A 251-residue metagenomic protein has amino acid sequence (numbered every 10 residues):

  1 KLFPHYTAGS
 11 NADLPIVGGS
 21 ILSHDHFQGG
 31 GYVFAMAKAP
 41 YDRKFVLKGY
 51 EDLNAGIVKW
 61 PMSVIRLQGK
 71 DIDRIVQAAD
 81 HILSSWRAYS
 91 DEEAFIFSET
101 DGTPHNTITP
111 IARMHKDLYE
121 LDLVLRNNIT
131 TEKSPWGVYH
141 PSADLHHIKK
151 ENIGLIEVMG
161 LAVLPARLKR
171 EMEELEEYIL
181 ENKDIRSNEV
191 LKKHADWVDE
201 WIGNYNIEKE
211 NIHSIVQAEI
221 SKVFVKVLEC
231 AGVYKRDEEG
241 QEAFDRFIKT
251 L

Functional and structural regions predicted by a protein language model:
L2-S20, G29-S90: Catalytic or ion-translocation cores adjacent to nucleophile or general acid/base/metal-coordination motifs in diverse
Y6, S85-I96, V227-E238: Short secondary-structure junctions and interdomain/linker hinges
P15-S23, T100-T107: Beta-rich nucleic-acid/ligand-interaction surfaces
I21-S23, A37-F45, D80-I82, L123 (+2 more regions): Surface-exposed beta-strand edges and their flanking turn/coil or helix-capping segments
G29, K59-L168: Active-site capping/gating regions of soluble enzymes
Y32-M36, L53, S90-E93, H146-K150 (+1 more regions): Glycine-rich loops and low-complexity Gly/Arg-rich segments that provide flexible linkers or classic glycine-based
D117-L251: Sequence termini and other peripheral, non-core segments
